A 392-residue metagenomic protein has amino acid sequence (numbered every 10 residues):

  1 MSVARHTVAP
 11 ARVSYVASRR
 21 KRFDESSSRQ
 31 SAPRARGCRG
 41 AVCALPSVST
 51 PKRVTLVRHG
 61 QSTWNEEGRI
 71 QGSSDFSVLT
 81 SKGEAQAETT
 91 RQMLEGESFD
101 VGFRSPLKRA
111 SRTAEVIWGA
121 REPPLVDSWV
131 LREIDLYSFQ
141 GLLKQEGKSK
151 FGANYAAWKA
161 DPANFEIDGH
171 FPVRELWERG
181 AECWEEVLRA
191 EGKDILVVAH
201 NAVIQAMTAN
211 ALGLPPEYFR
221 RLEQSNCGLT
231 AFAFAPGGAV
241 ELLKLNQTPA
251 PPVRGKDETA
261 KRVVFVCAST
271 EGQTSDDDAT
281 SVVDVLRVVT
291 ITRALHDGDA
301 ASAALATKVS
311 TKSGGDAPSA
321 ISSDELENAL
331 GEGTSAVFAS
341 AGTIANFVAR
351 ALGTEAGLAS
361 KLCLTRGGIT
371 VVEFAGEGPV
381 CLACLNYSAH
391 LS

Functional and structural regions predicted by a protein language model:
S2-R53, L136-S149, A209-L295, A349-S392: Acidic, low-complexity terminal tails and accessory targeting/binding regions of phosphate-metabolizing enzymes
F23-R69, D75, S81-V101, A114-A120 (+1 more regions): N-terminal organelle-targeting presequences
R36, V48-P51, E88-A156, T230 (+3 more regions): Phosphate-coordination/substrate-recognition cap region in phosphate-metabolizing enzymes
V54, E186-V187, E191-A202, K261-V264 (+1 more regions): Generic beta-sheet signal
G60, N201, T248, T270 (+1 more regions): Active-site metal-binding loops of divalent metal-dependent hydrolases
S73-S81, D168-R174, G272-T274: Active-site metal-coordination segments of metallo-dependent hydrolases
T80, E84, F103, L107 (+3 more regions): Amphipathic, non-transmembrane alpha-helical scaffold segments
N154-E175, G314-D316: Short glycine/proline- and acidic residue-enriched helix-loop micro-motifs that form flexible lids or anion-recognition
